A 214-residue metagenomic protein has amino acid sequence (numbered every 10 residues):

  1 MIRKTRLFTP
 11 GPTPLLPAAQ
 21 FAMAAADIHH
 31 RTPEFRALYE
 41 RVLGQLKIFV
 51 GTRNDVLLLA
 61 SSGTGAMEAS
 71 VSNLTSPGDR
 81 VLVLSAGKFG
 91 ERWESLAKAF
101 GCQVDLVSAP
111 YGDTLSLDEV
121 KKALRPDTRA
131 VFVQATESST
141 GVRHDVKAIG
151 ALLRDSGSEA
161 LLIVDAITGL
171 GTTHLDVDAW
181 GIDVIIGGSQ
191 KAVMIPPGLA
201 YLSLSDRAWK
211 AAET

Functional and structural regions predicted by a protein language model:
I2, T9-T52: Glycine-rich phosphate-binding segment of PLP-dependent enzymes
I2-T5, T9, T13, R41 (+3 more regions): Conserved PLP-enzyme active-site core in the AAT-like
